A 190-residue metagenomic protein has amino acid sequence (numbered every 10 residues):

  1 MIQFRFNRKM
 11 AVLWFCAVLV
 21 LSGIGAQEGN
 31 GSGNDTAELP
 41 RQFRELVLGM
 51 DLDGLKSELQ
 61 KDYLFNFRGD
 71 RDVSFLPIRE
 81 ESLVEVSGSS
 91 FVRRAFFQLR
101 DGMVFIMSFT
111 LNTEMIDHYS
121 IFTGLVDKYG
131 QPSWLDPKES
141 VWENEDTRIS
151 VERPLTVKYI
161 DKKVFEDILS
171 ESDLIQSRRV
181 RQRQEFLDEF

Functional and structural regions predicted by a protein language model:
I2-L13: Bacterial N-terminal signal peptides that target proteins for export
N7-R8, N34-T36, E85-V86, F91: Hydrophobic alpha-helical segments, principally membrane-spanning helices and signal/leader peptides
A11-S22: Bacterial N-terminal signal peptides
Q27-D72, S108-F190: Non-cytosolic coordination micro-motifs
L76-I116: Mid-chain, structured segments of secreted extracytoplasmic proteins
